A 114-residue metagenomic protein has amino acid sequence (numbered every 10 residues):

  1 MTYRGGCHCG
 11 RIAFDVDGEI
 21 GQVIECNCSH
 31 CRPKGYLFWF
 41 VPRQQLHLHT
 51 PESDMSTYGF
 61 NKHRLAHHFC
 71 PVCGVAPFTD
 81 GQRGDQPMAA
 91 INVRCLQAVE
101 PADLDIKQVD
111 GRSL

Functional and structural regions predicted by a protein language model:
M1-L114: A short Gly-Trp-Pro
